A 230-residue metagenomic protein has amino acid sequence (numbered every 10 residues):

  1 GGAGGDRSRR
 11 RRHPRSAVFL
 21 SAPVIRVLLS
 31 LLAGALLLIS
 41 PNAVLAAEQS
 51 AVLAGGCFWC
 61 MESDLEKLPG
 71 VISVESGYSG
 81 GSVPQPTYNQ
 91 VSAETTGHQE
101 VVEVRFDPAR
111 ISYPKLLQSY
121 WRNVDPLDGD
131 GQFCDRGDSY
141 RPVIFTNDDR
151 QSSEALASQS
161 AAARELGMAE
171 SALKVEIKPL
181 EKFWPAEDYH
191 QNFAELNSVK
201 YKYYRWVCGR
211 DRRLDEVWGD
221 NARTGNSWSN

Functional and structural regions predicted by a protein language model:
G1-G4, A33, P69, T224: Feature targets compositionally biased, intrinsically disordered low-complexity regions with long contiguous runs
G1-P14: Compositionally biased, low-complexity flexible segments
R10, R26-L28, D148, F183: Generic alpha-helix initiation/capping and coil-helix boundary signal
R26-S40: Bacterial N-terminal signal peptides
L45-N230: Flexible coil/turn and secondary-structure edge motifs
